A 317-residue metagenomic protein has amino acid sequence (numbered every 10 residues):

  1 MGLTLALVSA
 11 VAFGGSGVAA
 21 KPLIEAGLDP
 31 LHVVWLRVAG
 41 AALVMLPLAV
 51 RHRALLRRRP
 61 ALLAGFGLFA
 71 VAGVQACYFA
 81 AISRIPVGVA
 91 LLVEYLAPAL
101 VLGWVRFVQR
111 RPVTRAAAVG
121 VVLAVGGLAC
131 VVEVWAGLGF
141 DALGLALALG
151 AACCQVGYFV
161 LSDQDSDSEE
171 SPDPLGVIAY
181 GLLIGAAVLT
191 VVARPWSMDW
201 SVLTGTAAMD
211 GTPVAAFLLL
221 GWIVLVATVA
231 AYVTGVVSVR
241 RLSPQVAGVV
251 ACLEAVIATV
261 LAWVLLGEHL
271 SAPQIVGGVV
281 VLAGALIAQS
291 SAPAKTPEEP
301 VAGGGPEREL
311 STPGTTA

Functional and structural regions predicted by a protein language model:
A12-G17, L46-E94, C130, V224-L242: Specific transmembrane alpha-helical segments of multi-pass solute transporters/efflux pumps, especially DMT/EamA
A19-P22, G40-R59, L123-G139, L183-A216 (+3 more regions): Membrane-interface helix-cap regions at the ends of transmembrane helices in multi-pass membrane proteins
A20, E25-G73, P98-W104, C154-L161 (+3 more regions): Transmembrane alpha-helices of multi-pass small-molecule transport proteins
H32-L43, F79-A118, A151-A152, Q245-W263: Specific alpha-helical transmembrane segments that line the substrate/conduction pathway and gating interfaces
V34, V38, E133, L218 (+2 more regions): C-terminal-most transmembrane helix of multi-pass membrane proteins
M45, G103-W104, V113-V134, A152 (+2 more regions): Hydrophobic transmembrane alpha-helices of multi-pass small-molecule transport proteins
M45, V101-L102, G137-T204, P300-A317: Transmembrane alpha-helical segments that form core, pore/gating elements of small-molecule transporters/exporters
Q75, A90-L96, L161-A186, V224-V264: Helix-helix packing/entry segments at the starts of transmembrane helices
